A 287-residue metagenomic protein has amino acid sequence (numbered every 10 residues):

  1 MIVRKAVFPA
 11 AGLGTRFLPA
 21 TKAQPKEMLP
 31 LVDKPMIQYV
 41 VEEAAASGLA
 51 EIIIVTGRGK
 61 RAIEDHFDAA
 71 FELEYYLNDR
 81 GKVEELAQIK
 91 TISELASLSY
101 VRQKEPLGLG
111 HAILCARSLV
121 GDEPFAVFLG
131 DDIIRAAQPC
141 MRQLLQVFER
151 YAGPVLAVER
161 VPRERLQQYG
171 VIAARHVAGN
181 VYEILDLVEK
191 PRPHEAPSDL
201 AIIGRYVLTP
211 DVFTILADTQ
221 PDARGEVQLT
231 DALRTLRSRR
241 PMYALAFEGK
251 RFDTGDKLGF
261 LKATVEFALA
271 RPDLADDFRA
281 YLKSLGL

Functional and structural regions predicted by a protein language model:
I2-D79, P139-Q143: N-terminal glycine-rich phosphate-binding loop and ensuing alpha1 helix
K5, A50-I52, S97, P124 (+3 more regions): Residues at the starts of beta-strands that form the adenosine-phosphate
A11, T56-G57, G130, E159 (+1 more regions): Cofactor-binding loop segments of dinucleotide-utilizing enzymes, especially the Rossmann-like FAD- and NAD(P)+-binding
G12, R58, D132, P139 (+2 more regions): Alpha-helix/helix-capping structural signal
M28, L98-Y100, P154, M242-A244 (+1 more regions): Conserved beta-strand scaffold positions in the cores of enzyme catalytic domains, especially in NTP/NDP-utilizing
D65, L73-Y75, V83-A174, P210 (+1 more regions): Conserved beta-loop-beta/alpha segment of the NTase-like Rossmann-fold superfamily that binds/positions NTPs
A126, L145-E149, H176-A280: Catalytic-core segments of class I nucleotidyltransferases/pyrophosphorylases that form NMP-activated intermediates
